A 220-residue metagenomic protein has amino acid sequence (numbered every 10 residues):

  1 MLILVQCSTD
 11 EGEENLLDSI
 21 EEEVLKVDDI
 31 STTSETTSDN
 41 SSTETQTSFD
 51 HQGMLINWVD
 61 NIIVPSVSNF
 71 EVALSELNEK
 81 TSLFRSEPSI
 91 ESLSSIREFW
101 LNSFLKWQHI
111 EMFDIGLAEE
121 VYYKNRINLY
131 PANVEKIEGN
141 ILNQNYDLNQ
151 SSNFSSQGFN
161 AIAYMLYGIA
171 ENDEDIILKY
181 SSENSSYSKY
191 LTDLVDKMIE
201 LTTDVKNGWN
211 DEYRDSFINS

Functional and structural regions predicted by a protein language model:
I3-Q6: C-terminal motif of bacterial Sec signal peptides marking the signal peptidase cleavage site
T9: Short, conserved catalytic or interaction motifs in soluble domains
E13-S31, T36-S220: Mature extracytoplasmic or organellar-lumen-exposed domains after removal of signal/transit peptides
